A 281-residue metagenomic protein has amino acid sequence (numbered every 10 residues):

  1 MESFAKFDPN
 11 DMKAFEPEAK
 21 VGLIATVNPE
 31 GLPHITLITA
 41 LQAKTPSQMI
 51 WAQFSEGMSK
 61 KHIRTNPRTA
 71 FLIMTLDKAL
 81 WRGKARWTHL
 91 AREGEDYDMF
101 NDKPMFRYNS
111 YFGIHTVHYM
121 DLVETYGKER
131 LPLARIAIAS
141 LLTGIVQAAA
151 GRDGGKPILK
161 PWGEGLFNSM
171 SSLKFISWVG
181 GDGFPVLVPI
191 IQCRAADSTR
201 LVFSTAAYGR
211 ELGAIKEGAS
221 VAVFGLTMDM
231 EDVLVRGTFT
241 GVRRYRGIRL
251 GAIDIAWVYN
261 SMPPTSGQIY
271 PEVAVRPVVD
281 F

Functional and structural regions predicted by a protein language model:
M1-F281: Binding-site signature for planar aromatic cofactors or substrates
